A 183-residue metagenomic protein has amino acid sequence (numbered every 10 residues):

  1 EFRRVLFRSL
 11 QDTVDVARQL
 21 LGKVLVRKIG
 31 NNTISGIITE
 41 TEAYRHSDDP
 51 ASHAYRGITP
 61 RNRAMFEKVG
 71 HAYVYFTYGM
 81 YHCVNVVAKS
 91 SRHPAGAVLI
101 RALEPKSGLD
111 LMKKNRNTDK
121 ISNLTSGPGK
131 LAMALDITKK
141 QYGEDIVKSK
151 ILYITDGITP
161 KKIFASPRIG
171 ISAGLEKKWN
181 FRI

Functional and structural regions predicted by a protein language model:
E1: Short glycine- and acidic-residue-rich catalytic loops of nucleotidyl-transferase/cyclase enzymes
R4-I183: Conserved, well-structured core segments that form or line functional sites
